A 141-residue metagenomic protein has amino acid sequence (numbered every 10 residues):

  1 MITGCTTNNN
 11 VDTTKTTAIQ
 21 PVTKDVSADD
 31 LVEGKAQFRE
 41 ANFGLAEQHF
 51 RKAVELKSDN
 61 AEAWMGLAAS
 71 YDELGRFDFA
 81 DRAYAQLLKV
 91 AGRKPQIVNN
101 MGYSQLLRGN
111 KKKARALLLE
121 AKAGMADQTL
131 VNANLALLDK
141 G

Functional and structural regions predicted by a protein language model:
I2-D25: Bacterial Sec signal peptide processing site at the extreme N-terminus
V22, L56, K89-A91, A123-M125: Structural marker of alpha-solenoid helical repeat scaffolds
V32, G66, N100, A133-N134: Canonical tetratricopeptide repeat
K35, A69, Y103, A136-L137: Residue-level recognition of tetratricopeptide repeat
A63, S70, I97, L130-V131: TPR alpha-solenoid repeat register
